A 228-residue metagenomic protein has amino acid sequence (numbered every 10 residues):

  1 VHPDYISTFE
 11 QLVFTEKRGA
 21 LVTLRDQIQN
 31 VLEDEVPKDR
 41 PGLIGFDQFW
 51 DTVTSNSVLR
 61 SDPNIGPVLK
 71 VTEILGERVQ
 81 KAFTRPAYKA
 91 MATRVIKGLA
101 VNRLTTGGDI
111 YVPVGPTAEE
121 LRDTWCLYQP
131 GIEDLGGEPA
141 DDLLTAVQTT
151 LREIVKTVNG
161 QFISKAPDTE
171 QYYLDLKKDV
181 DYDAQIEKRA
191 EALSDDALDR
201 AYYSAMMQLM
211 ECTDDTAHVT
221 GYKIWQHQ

Functional and structural regions predicted by a protein language model:
V1-Q228: Extended alpha-helical scaffold and adjacent linker segments that couple domains and build interaction/assembly
